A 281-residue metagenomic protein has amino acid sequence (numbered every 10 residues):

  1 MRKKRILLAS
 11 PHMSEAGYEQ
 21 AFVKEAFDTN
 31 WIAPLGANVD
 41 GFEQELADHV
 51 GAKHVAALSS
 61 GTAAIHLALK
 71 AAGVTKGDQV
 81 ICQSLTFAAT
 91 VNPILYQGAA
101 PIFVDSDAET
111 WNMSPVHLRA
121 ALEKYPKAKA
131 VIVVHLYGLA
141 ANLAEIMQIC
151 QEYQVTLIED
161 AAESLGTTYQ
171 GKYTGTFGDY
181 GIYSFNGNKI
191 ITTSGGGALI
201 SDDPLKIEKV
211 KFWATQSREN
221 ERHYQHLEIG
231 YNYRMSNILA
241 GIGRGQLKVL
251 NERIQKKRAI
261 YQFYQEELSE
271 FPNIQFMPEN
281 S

Functional and structural regions predicted by a protein language model:
M1-A71, T75, V133, Q151: Conserved PLP-binding active-site segment in aminotransferase class I/II-type PLP enzymes
A37-Q44, H49-V55, V116, A120 (+5 more regions): PLP-dependent aminotransferase class I/II
A56, I81, I102, T156-I158 (+2 more regions): Structural detector of well-ordered beta-strand residues that form the stable sheet scaffold of enzyme domains
H66-K124: Conserved PLP-anchoring active-site segment centered on the Schiff-base-forming lysine
N92-I94, I149, I238: Hydrophobic/aromatic ligand-binding patch that stacks against planar heteroaromatic rings of cofactors or nucleotides
S106, G187, T215: Short, conserved catalytic or interaction motifs in soluble domains
E109-T193, A198-I200, L205: Active-site phosphate-binding strand-loop segment of PLP-dependent enzymes
